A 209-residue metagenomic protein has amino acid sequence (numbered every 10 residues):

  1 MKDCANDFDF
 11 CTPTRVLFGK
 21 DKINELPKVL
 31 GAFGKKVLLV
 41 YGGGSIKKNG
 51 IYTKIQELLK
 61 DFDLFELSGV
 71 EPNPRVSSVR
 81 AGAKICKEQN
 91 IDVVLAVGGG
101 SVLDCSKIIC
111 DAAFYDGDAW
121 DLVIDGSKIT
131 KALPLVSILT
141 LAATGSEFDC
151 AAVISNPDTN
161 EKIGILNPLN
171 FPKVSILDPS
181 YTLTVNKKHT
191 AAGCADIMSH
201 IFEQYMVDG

Functional and structural regions predicted by a protein language model:
M1-V93: ATP/NTP phosphate-donor binding region
D21, G50, K54, P74-S77 (+3 more regions): Conserved active-site and cofactor/substrate-binding residues in soluble primary-metabolism enzymes
F65, L95, P134-I138, V174-L177 (+1 more regions): Hydrophobic/aromatic beta-strand patches that form the interior of the parallel beta-sheet core in alpha/beta enzyme
C86-G126, A132-T140: A short, small-residue-rich loop immediately preceding and capping a beta-strand
L103-C105, A142-F148, K162, L183-N186: Short, well-ordered, mixed-charge alpha-helical segments that flank or form enzyme active sites
L135-N160: A gly/ser-rich beta-alpha-beta helix-loop segment of oxidoreductase catalytic cores
A151-G209: Carboxylate- and glycine-rich phosphate/diphosphate-binding segment that chelates Mg2+/Mn2+
